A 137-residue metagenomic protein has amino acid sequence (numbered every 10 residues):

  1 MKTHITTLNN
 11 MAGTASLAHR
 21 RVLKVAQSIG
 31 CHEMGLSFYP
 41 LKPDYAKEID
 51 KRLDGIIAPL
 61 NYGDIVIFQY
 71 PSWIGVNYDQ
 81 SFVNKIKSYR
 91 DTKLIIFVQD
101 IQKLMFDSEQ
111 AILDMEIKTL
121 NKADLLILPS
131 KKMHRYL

Functional and structural regions predicted by a protein language model:
M1-G75: N-terminal pre-catalytic "stem/leader" segment of glycosyltransferase-like enzymes
I5-N10, S16-V25, I112-I117, L125-L137: A cross-taxonomic marker for long C-terminal extensions/tails that follow the last structured domain
Y45-K122, L128-R135: Extended catalytic core of nucleotide-activated donor transferases of GT-like folds
